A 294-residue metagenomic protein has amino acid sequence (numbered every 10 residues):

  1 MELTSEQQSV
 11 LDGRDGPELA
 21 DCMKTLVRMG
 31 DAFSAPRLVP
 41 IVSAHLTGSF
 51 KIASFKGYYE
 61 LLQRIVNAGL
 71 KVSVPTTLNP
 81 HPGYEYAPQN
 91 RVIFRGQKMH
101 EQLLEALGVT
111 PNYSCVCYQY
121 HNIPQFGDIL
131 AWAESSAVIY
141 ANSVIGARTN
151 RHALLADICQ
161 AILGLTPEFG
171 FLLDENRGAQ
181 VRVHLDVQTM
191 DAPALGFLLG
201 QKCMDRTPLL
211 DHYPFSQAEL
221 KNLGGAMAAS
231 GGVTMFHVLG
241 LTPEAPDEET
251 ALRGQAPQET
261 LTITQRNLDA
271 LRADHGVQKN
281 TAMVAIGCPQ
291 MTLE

Functional and structural regions predicted by a protein language model:
M1-E294: Non-transmembrane, aqueous-exposed alpha-helical and coiled segments at domain scale
